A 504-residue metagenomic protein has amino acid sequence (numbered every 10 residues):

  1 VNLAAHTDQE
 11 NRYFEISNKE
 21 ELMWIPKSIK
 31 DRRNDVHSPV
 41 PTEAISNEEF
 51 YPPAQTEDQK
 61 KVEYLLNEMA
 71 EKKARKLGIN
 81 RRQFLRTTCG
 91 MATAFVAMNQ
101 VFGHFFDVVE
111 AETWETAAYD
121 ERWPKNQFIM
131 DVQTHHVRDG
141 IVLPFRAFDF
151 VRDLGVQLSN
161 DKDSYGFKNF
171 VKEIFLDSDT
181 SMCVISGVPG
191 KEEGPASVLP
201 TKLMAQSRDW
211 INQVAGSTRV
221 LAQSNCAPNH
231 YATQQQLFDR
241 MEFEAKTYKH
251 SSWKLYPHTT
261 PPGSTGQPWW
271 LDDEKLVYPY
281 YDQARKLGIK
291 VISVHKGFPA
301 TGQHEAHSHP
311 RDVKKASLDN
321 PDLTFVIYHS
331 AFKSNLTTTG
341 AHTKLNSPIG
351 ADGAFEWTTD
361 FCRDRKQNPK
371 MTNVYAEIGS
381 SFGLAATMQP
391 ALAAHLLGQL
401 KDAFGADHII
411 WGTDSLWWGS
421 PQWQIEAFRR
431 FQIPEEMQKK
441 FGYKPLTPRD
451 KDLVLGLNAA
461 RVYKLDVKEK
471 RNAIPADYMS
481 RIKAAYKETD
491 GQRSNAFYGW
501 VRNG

Functional and structural regions predicted by a protein language model:
L3, F14, N18-I79, F106-D107: N-terminal secretory signal peptides
L3, L22, E71-G78, N99-T134: C-terminal segment of N-terminal export signals and the immediately downstream linker at the start of the mature
A54-Q55, K61, E68, R138-Y165 (+4 more regions): Active-site gating loops and adjacent loop-to-helix segments of metal-dependent hydrolytic enzymes
K72, G78-N99, A117-Y119, P144 (+7 more regions): Mid-to-C-terminal alpha-helical segments outside catalytic/metal-binding sites
M130-T134, C183-I185, V220-S224, W253-L255 (+4 more regions): Hydrophobic faces of well-ordered beta-strands that scaffold small-molecule active sites in alpha/beta enzyme cores
V132, A147-P195, R219-C226, S251 (+1 more regions): Divalent metal-dependent hydrolysis catalytic cores, especially in the metallo-beta-lactamase
K191-S308: Active-site gating/metal-coordination segments in enzymes
P262, Q267-W411, G419, E436-T447 (+1 more regions): Catalytic pocket-lining loop regions of alpha/beta-barrel enzymes, especially the amidohydrolase/enolase/GH5 lineages
